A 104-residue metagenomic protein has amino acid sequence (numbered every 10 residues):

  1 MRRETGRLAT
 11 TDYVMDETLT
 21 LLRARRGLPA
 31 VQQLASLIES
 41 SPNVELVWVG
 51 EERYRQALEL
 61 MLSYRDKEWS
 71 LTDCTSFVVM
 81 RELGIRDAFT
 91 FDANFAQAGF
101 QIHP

Functional and structural regions predicted by a protein language model:
M1-R25, S41, L46-W48: PIN/NYN-family metal-dependent endoribonuclease catalytic core
D12-Y13, D73, D92-A93: Short secondary-structure boundary segments
R23-E39: Glycine/small-residue-rich phosphate/adenosyl-binding loop
I38-G50, Y64-D66, F95-P104: Short acidic, glycine/proline-enriched helix-loop-strand junctions
E45-R86: Active-site neighborhoods of divalent-metal-dependent phosphate/nucleic-acid chemistry enzymes
F77, R81-P104: Acidic, PIN/NYN-like endoribonuclease modules and their adjacent C-terminal/linker elements
